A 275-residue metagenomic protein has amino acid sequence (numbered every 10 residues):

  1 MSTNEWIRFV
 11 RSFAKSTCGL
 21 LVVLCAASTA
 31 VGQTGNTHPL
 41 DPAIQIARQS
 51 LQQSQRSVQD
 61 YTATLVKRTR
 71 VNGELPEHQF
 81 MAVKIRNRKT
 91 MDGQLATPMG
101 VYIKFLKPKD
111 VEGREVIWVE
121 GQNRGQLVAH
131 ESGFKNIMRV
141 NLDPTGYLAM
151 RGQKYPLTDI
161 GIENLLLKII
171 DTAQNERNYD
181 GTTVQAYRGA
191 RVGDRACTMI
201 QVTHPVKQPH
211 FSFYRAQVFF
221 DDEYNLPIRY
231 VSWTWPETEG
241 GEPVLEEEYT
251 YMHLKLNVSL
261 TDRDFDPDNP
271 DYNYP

Functional and structural regions predicted by a protein language model:
S2-C18: Bacterial N-terminal signal peptides that target proteins for export
I7-V10, V22-V23, V31: Short hydrophobic transmembrane-like helices used for membrane targeting/insertion
A14-C18, L51-V58, T90-T97, A190-A196 (+1 more regions): Short, surface-exposed loop and linker segments with low hydrophobicity and enrichment for Pro/Ser/Thr
S16-S28: Bacterial N-terminal signal peptides
A30-T37: Boundary at the C-terminal end of the N-terminal hydrophobic targeting segment
L40, N87, L95-I103, F213-A216 (+1 more regions): Glycine-rich, flexible loop segments associated with nucleotide phosphate handling
P42-N136: N-terminal mature ectodomain segment of secretory-pathway/periplasmic proteins
R70-N72, K109, I117, N123-P275: Gly/Pro-enriched, hydrophobic low-complexity segments that function as extracytoplasmic propeptides/linkers
